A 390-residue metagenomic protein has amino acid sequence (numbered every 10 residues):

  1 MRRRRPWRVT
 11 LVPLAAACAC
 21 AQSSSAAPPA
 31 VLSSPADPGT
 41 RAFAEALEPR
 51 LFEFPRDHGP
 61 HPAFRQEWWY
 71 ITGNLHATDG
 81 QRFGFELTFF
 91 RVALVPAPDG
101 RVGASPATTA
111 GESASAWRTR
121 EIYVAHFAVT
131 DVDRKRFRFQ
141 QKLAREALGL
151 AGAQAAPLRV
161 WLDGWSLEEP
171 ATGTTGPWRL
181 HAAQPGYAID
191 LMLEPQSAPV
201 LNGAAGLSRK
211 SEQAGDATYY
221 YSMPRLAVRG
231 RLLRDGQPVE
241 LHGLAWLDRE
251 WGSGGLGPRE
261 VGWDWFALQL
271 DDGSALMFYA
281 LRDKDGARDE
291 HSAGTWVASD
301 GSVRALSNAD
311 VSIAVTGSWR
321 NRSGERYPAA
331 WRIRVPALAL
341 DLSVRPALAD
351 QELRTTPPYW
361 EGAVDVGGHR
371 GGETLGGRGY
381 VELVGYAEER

Functional and structural regions predicted by a protein language model:
R2-L11: Bacterial N-terminal signal peptides that target proteins for export
V12-A16: Hydrophobic helical h-region of N-terminal Sec-dependent signal peptides in bacterial secretory/periplasmic proteins
C18-C20: N-terminal Sec signal peptide cleavage junction
Q22-R390: Structured soluble/peripheral alpha/beta segments that form catalytic or ligand/cofactor-binding pockets
